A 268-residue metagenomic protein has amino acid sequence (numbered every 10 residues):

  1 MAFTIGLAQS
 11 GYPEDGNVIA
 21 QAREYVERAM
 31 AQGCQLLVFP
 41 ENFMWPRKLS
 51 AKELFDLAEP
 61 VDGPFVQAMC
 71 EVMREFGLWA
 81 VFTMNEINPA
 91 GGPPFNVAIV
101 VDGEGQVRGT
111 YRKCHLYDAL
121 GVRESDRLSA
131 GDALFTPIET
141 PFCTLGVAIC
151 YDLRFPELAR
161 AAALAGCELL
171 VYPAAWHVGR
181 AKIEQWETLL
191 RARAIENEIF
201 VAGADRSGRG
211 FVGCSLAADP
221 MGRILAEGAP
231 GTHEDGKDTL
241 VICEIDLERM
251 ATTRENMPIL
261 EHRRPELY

Functional and structural regions predicted by a protein language model:
M1-L7: Extreme N-terminal starter segment of soluble prokaryotic enzymes
A8, Y111, I138, A204 (+2 more regions): Hydrophobic residues at beta-strand termini and immediately following loops that shape nucleotide-binding pockets
P13-E104, T110, H177-N197: Cys-nucleophile CN-hydrolase/nitrilase-fold catalytic domain and related Cys-dependent amidase chemistry that acts on
Q35-L36, L145, L169: Structural motif
W45, I99, T110-Y117, L216 (+1 more regions): Short beta->alpha transition motifs characteristic of CBS
V61-V81, L153-T239: CN hydrolase (nitrilase-like) catalytic-core segments centered on the catalytic cysteine and neighboring Lys/Glu
F82-M84, V97-V100, T136-I138, S215-A217 (+1 more regions): Short beta-strand scaffold segments in enzyme catalytic cores
P89-A165, V178-A192, T252, N256-E261 (+1 more regions): Active-site catalytic loop in hydrolytic enzyme cores
